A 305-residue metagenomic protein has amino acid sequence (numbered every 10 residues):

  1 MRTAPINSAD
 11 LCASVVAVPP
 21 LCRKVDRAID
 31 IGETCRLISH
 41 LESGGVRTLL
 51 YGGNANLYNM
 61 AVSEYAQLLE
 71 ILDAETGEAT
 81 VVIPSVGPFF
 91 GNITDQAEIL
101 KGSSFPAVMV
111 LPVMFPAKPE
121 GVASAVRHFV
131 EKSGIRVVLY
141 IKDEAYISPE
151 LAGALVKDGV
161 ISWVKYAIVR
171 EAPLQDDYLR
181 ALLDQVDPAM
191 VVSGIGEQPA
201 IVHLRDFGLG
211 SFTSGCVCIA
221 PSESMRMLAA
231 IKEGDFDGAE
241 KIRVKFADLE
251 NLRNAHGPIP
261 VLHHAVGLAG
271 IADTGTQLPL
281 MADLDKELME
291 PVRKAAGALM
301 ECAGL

Functional and structural regions predicted by a protein language model:
R2-I147: Active-site beta->alpha loop and helix N-cap motifs at the rims of alpha/beta catalytic domains
R2-P5, V16-C22, H40, G44-G45 (+2 more regions): C-terminal alpha-helical cap/extension of soluble enzyme domains
R27, L41, L72, F129 (+4 more regions): Buried hydrophobic positions in well-ordered alpha/beta secondary-structure cores of metabolic enzymes
T34, Y65, L69, I93 (+3 more regions): A general structural signal for well-ordered alpha-helical segments in protein cores
M60-A61, P119-E120, P149, Q175 (+2 more regions): Short Asp/Glu-rich motifs
Q67, I71-E75, I99-S103, H128-S133 (+5 more regions): Alpha-helical structural signal in soluble globular domains
L111-V113, Y166, Q277-L278: Glycine-rich phosphate-binding "P-loop"
D143-H256: Catalytic alpha/beta core domains of metabolic enzymes, predominantly
